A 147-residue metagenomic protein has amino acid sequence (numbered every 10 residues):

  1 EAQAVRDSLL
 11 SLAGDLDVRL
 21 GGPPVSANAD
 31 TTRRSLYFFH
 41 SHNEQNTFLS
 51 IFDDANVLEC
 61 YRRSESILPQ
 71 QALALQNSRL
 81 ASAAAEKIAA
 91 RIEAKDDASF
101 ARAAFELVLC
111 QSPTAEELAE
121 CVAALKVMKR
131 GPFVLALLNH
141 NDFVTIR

Functional and structural regions predicted by a protein language model:
E1-A103, L107-V108, S112, P132 (+1 more regions): An acidic, gly/pro-interrupted, aromatic-rich
L118-K126: Amphipathic alpha-helical segments that form the core helices of the histone-fold
K126-P132: Short, highly charge-biased, low-complexity peptide segments
